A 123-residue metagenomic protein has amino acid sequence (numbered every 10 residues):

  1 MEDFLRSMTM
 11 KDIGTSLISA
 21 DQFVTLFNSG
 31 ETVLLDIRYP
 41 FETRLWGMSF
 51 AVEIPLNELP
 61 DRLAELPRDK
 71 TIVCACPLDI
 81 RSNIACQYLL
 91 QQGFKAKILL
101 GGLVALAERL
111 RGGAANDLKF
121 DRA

Functional and structural regions predicted by a protein language model:
M1-V33, P40-T71, I80-A123: Rhodanese-like catalytic fold shared by cysteine-dependent sulfurtransferases and DSP/PTP-type phosphatases
A75: Short, surface-exposed ligand- or partner-binding patches at beta-edge/loop junctions that are enriched in aromatics
